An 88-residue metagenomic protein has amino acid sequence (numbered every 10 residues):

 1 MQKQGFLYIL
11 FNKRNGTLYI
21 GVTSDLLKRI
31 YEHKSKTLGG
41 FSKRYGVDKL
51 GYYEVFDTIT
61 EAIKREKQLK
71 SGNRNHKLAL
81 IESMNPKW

Functional and structural regions predicted by a protein language model:
M1-L38, K43-Y53, D57-K70, R74-W88: GIY-YIG nuclease catalytic motif and its immediate N-terminal context
